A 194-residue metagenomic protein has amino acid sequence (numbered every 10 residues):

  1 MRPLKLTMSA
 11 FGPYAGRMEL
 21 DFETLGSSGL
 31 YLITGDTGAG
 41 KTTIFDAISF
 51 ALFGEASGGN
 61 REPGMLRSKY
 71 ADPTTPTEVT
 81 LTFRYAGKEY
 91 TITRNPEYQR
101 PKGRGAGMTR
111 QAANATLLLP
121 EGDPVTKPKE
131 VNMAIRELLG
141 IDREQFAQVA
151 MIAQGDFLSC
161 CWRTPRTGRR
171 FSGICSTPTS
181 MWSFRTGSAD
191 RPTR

Functional and structural regions predicted by a protein language model:
M1-M133, E137-L139, R143-Q145: Extreme N-terminal "head/tail" segments of very large remodeling/mechanoenzyme assemblies
L32-D36, F50, T116, T126 (+2 more regions): Extended, Lys/Glu-rich alpha-helical coiled-coil stalks
